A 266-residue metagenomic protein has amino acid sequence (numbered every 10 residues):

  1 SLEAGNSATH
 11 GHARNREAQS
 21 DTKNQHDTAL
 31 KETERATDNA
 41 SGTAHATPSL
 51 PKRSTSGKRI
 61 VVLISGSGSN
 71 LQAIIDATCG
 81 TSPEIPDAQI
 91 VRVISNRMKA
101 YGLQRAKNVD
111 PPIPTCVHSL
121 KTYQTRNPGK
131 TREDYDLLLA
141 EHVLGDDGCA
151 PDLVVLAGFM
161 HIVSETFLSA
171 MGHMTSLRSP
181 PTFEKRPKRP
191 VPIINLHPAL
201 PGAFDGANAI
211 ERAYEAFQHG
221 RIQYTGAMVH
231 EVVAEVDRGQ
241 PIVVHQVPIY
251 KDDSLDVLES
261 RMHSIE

Functional and structural regions predicted by a protein language model:
S1-E266: One-carbon transfer enzymes
